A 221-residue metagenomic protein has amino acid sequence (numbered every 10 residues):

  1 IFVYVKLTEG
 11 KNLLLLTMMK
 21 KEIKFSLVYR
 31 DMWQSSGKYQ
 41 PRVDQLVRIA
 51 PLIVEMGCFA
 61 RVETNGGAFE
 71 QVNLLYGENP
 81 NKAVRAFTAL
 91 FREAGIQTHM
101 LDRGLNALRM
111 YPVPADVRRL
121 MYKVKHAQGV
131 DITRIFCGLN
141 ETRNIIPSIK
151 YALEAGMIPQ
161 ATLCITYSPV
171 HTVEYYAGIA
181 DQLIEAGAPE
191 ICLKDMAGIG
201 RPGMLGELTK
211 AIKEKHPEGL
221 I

Functional and structural regions predicted by a protein language model:
V3-V5: Short hydrophobic alpha-helical segments enriched in small aliphatic residues
T8-G10: Targeting/processing segments of secretory and organellar proteins
L16-S36: N-terminal amphipathic alpha-helix/helix-capping segment at the start of soluble metabolic enzymes
K21-I23, C58-A60, R92-T98, G129-I132 (+3 more regions): Short, well-ordered coil/turn segments that N-cap beta-strands
M32, I135, I191: Conserved, mostly hydrophobic/aromatic
R48-N65, V124-I132: Catalytic domains of carbohydrate-active enzymes, especially glycoside hydrolases
G66-I179: Active-site beta->alpha loop and helix N-cap motifs at the rims of alpha/beta catalytic domains
M196-I221: Catalytic alpha/beta core domains of metabolic enzymes, predominantly
